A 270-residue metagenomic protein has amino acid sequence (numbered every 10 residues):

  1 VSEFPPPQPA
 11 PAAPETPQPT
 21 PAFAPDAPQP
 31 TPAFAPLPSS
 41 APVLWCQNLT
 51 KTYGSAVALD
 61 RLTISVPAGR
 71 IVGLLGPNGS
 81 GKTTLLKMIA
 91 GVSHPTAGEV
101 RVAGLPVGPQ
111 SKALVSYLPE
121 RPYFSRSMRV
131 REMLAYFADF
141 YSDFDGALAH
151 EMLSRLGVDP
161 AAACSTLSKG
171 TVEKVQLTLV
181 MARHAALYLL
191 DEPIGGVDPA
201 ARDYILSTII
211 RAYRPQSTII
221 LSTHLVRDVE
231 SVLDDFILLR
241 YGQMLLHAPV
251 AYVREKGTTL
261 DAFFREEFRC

Functional and structural regions predicted by a protein language model:
V1-T50: ABC-family P-loop ATPase nucleotide-binding domain
P7, P19, P28-P30, K82 (+4 more regions): A generic signature of intrinsically disordered, low-complexity regions enriched in glycine/proline and charged/polar
L44, K51-L221, R227, S231-V232 (+2 more regions): ABC transporter nucleotide-binding domains
P199, F264-C270: Extended, folded domain segments that form the structural surfaces/walls around functional sites
Q243-R265: Conserved beta-strand-loop-alpha-helix hinge in the C-terminal portion of ABC ATPase nucleotide-binding domains
